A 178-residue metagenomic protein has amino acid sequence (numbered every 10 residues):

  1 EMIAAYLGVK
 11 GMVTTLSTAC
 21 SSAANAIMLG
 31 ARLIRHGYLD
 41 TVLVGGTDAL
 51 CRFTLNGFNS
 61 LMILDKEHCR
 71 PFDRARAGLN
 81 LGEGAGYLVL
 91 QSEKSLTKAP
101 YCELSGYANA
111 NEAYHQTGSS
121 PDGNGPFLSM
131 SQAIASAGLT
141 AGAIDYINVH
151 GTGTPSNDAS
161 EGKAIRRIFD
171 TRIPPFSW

Functional and structural regions predicted by a protein language model:
E1-L29, T54-L81, K163-W178: Conserved catalytic cysteine-centered active-site region of acyl-thioester-dependent Claisen-condensing enzymes
I3, A23, G30, F58 (+4 more regions): Conserved small-residue
T14-T18, V42-T47, Y101-Y107, G142-V149 (+1 more regions): Beta-strand segments within the central parallel beta-sheet cores of soluble alpha/beta enzyme folds
D40-V44, C69-P71: Short glycine-aspartate micro-motif
H68-A137, Y146: Condensing-enzyme catalytic core mediating Claisen C-C bond formation in acyl metabolism
Q116-G123, T152-F169, P174: Short glycine/threonine-rich loop-to-helix capping motif typified by GTGT followed within a few residues by an Asp-Pro
